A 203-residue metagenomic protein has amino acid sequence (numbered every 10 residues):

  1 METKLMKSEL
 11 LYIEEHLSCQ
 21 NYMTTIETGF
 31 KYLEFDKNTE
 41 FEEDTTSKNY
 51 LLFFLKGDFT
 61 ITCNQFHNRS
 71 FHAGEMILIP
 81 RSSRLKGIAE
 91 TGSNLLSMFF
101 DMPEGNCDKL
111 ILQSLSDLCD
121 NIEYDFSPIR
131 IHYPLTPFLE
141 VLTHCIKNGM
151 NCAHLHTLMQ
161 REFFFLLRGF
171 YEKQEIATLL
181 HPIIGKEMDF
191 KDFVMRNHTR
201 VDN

Functional and structural regions predicted by a protein language model:
M1-I26, K147-N148: A short, N-terminal "cap"/entry segment at the start of jelly-roll beta-barrel domains of the cupin/DSBH fold
T24-C119: N-terminal regulatory/effector-sensing and dimerization cores that precede helix-turn-helix DNA-binding domains
Y50-F53, P134-V141, M159, L166: Amphipathic, well-ordered alpha-helical segments in soluble domains
L112-E140: Aromatic/histidine-rich interaction motifs
S114-L118, I122, E175-G185: Short alpha-helical "patches" and their helix-cap loops
P134, F138, M159, P182-F190 (+1 more regions): N-terminal positioning helix adjacent to the helix-turn-helix/winged-helix DNA-binding module
V141-A153, L166-I176, F190-N203: Basic, amphipathic alpha-helical hairpins
K147-R161, H181: All-alpha amphipathic helical-bundle segments outside canonical DNA-binding/catalytic cores that form hydrophobic
